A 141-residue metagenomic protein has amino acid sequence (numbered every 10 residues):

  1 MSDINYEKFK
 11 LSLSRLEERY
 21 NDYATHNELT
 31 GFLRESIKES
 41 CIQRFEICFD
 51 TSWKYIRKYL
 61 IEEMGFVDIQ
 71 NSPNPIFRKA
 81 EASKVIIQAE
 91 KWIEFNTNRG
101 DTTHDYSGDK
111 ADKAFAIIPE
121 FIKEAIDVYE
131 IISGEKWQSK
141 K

Functional and structural regions predicted by a protein language model:
M1-K141: Solvent-exposed interaction patches of small proteins and small membrane subunits
